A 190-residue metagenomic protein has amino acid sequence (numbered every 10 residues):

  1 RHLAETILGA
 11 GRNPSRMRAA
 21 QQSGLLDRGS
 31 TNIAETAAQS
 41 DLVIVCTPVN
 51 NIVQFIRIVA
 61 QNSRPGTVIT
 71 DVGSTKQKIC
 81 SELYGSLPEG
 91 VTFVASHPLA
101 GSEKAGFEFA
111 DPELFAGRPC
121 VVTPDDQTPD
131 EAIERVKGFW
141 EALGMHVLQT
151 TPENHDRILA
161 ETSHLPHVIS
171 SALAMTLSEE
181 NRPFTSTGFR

Functional and structural regions predicted by a protein language model:
R1-A38, L42: NAD(P)+-binding Rossmann beta1-loop-alpha1 motif at the extreme N-terminus of oxidoreductases
T6-I7, T92, P119, H146: Residues at the starts of beta-strands that form the adenosine-phosphate
A10, D71-V72, S96, T123 (+1 more regions): Generic beta-sheet signal
S30, I58-A60, A110: Catalytic cores of RNA-modifying enzymes
A34-V45, N50-P88: Rossmann-fold NAD(P) dinucleotide-binding segment
T47-V49, G73-S74, P98, D126 (+1 more regions): Short glycine-/small-residue-rich Rossmann-like dinucleotide-binding loops
V72-L114: Rossmann-fold NAD(P)-binding glycine/threonine-rich loop
L114-R190: Internal alpha-helical scaffold of NAD(P)-dependent oxidoreductase catalytic cores
